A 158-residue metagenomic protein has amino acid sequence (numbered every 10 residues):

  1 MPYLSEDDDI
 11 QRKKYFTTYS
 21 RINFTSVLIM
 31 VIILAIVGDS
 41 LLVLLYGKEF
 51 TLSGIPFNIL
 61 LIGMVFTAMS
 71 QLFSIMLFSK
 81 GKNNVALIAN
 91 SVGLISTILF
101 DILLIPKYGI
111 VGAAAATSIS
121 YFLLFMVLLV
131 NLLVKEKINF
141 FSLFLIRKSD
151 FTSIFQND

Functional and structural regions predicted by a protein language model:
M1-Q11, T18, S74-S79: Helix-loop junctions and terminal segments of transmembrane helices in multi-pass membrane transport/translocation
M1-S5, N23, T67, Q71: Transmembrane alpha-helices of Major Facilitator/SLC transporters
D7-K14, K80, L133-F141: Membrane-interface helix-boundary motifs at transmembrane edges
Q11-T25, I29-V37, G54-F57: Interfacial transmembrane-helix starts/ends
T17, I36-V65, T152: Interfacial segments at transmembrane-helix termini and the short loops linking adjacent helices
V31, I36, I55-G81, V85-L133: Short runs within selected transmembrane alpha-helices of multi-pass transporters and secretion channels
L124, V130-D158: Membrane-proximal transmembrane or re-entrant/amphipathic helices at the cytosolic face
